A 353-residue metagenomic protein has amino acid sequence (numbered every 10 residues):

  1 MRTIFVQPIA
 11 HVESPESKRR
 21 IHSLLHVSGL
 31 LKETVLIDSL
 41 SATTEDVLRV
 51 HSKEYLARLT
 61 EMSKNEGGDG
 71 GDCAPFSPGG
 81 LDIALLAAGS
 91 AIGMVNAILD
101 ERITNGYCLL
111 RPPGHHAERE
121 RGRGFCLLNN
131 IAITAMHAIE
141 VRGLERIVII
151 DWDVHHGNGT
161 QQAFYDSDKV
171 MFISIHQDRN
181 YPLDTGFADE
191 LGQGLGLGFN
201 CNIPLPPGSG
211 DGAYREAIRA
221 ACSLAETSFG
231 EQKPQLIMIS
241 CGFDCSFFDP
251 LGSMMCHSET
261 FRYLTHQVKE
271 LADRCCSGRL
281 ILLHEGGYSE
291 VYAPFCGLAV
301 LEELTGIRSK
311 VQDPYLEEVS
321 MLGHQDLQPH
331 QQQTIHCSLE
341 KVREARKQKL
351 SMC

Functional and structural regions predicted by a protein language model:
M1-R49: N-terminal low-complexity, Ser/Thr- and acidic-residue-enriched intrinsically disordered segments
I4-F5, A57-C353: A general "terminal functional-core" signal
A10, H26, S52, N96 (+1 more regions): Residue-level marker of positions within ordered structural domains that often coincide with functionally constrained
P15, S41, R49, K53 (+1 more regions): Low-complexity, intrinsically disordered regions enriched in charged/polar residues
L40-K64: Charged, often glycine-rich, active-site loop that binds/positions anionic groups
